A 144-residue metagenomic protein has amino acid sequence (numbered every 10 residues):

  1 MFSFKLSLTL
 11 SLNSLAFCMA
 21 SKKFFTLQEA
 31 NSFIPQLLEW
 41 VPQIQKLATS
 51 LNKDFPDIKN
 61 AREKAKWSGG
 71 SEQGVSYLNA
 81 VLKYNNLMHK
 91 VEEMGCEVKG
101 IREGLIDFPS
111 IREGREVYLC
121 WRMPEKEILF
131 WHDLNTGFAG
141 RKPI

Functional and structural regions predicted by a protein language model:
F2, S14-A61: Long, hydrophobic N-terminal alpha-helical segment
L6: Cationic, low-complexity basic patches in intrinsically disordered or flexible, solvent-exposed regions
F25, S32, K46, S68 (+2 more regions): A structural signal for alpha-helical segments
W40, L47, D54, A61 (+3 more regions): Amphipathic coiled-coil alpha-helices
K53, D57-N60, K64-W67, E93 (+1 more regions): Heptad-repeat coiled-coil alpha-helices
A65-S68, N79, K83-H89, G100 (+1 more regions): Interaction interfaces in information-processing and related assembly proteins
H89, E93-I144: Glycine-rich, aromatic-bearing surface loops/beta-hairpins
